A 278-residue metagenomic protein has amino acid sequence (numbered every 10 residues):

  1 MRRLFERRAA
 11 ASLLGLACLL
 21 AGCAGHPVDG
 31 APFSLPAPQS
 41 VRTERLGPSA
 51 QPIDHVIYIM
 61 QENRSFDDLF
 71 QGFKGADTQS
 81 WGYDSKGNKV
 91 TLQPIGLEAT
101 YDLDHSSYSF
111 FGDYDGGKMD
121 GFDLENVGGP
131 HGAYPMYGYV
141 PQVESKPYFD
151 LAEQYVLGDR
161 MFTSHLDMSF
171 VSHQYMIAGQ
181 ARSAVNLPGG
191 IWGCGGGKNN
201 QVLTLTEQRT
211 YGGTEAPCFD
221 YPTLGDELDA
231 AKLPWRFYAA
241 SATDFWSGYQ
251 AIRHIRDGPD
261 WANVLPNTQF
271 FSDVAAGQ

Functional and structural regions predicted by a protein language model:
R2-L13: Bacterial N-terminal signal peptides that target proteins for export
L13-L14, F70: A periodicity- and composition-biased signal for non-globular, repetitive helical segments
L19-G22: C-terminal motif of bacterial Sec signal peptides marking the signal peptidase cleavage site
A24-Q278: N-terminal pro-sequences and low-complexity stem/linker regions of secreted or lumenal proteins
